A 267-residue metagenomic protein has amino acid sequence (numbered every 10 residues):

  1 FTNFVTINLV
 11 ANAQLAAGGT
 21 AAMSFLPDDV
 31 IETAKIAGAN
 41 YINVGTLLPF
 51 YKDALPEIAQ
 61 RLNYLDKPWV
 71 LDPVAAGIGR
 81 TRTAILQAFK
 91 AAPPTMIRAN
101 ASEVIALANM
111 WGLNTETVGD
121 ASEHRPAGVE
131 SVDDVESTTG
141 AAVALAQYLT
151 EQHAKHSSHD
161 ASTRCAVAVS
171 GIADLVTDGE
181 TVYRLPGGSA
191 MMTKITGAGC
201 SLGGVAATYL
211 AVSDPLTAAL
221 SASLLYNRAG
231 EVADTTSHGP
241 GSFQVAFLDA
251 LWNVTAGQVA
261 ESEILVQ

Functional and structural regions predicted by a protein language model:
F1-L71: Conserved N-terminal subdomain of the carbohydrate kinase-like
L47-F50, A75-G79, L175, M192: Short, small-residue-enriched loops and turns at beta-alpha junctions that line or gate enzyme active sites
A54-N100: Glycine/small-residue-rich loop that forms an oxyanion/phosphate-binding "nest" at active or ligand-binding sites
T81-V182: Conserved phosphate/ATP/ADP-binding segment of small-molecule kinases
A106, K194-L225: Short, small-residue alpha-helix embedded
A142, A146, P215-G230, L248: Short, well-structured alpha-helical segments that form the helix of a local strand-helix-strand
L185-G197: Short pre-catalytic strand/loop immediately N-terminal to key active-site residues, enriched for Gly-Thr
N227-Q267: Charged C-terminal helix
